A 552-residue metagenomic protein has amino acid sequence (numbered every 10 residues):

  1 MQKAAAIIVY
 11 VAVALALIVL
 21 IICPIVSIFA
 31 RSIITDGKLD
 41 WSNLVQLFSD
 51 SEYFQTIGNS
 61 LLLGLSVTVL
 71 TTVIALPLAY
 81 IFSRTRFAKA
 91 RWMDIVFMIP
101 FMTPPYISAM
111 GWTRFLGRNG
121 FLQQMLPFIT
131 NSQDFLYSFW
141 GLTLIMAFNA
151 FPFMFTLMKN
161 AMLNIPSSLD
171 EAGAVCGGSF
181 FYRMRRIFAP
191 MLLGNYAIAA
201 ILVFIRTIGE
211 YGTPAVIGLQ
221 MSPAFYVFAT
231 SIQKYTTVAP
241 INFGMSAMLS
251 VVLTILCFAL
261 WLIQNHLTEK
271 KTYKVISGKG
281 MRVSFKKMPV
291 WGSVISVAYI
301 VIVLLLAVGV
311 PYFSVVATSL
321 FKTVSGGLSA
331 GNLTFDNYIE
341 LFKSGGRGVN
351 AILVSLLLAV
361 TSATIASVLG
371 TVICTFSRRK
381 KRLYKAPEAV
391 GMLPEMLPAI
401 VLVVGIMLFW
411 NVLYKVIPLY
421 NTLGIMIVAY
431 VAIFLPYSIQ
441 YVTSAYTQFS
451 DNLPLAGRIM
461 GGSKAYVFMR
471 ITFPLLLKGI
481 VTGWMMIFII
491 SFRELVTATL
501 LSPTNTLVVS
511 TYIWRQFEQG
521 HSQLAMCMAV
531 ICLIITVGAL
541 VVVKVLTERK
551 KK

Functional and structural regions predicted by a protein language model:
M1-K3: Short, Lys/Arg-rich, polar N-terminal cytosolic tail immediately upstream of the first transmembrane signal-anchor
A5-G37, S49-L163, M191-G212, V216 (+10 more regions): Membrane-water interface segments at the C-terminal ends of transmembrane alpha-helices in multi-pass inner-membrane
S32-S42, G117-F128, S222-T230, K271-G280 (+2 more regions): Peri-membrane helix termini and adjoining interfacial loops of integral membrane proteins
D40-F48, M184, L333-S344: A short amphipathic helical element positioned immediately N-terminal to and/or at the very start of a transmembrane
T85, I165-L192, L455-L476, E518: Short helix-to-coil transition segments within interhelical loops that connect adjacent transmembrane helices
R114, G212-P240, G327-G331, L495-S522: Glycine-rich helix-loop "coupling/hinge" segments at transmembrane-helix boundaries in multipass transporters
Y182, L219-A229, V238, A259-I295 (+2 more regions): Feature of multi-pass inner-membrane transport and sensor proteins that recognizes transmembrane helices together
Q233-L256: Helix-loop-helix hairpin linking two adjacent transmembrane segments in secondary transporters
